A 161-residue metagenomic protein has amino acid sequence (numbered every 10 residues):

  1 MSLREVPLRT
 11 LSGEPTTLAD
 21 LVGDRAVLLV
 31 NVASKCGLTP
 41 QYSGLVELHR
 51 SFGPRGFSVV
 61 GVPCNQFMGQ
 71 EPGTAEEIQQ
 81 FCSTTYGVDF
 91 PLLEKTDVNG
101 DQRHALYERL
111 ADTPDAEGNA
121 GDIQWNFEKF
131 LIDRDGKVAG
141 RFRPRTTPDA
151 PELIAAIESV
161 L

Functional and structural regions predicted by a protein language model:
V6-A26, E47-F52: A short beta-strand-turn-helix
D24-A26, K35, T39-V62, S83-Y86: Conserved helix-turn-beta segment immediately C-terminal to the redox Cys motif in thioredoxin-like folds
P40-S43, P72-G73, H104-A105, E152: Generic recognition of short, well-ordered alpha-helical segments
G56-T74, D89-G100: Thiol-based oxidoreductase modules, predominantly thioredoxin-like and allied folds used for disulfide exchange
E76-W125: Short, internal strand/loop/helix patches that form the active-site neighborhood or redox-interaction surface
A105-E108, D112-L161: Thiol-/selenol-based redox modules, centered on thioredoxin-like and closely related oxidoreductase domains
